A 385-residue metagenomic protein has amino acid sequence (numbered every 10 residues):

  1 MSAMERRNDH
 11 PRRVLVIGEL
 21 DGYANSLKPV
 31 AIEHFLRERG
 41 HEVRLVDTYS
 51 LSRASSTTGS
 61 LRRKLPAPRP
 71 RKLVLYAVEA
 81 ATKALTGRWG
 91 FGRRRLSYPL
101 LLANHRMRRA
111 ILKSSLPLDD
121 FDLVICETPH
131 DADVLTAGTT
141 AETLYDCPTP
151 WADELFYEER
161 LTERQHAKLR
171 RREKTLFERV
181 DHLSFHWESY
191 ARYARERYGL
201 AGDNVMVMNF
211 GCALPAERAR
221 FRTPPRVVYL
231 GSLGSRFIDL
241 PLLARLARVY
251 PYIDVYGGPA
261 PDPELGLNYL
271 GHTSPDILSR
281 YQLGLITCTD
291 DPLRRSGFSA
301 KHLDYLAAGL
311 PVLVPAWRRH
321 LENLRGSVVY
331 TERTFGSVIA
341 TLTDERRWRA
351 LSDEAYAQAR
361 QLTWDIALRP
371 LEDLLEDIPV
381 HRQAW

Functional and structural regions predicted by a protein language model:
H105-L118, D133, Y145, W151-D153 (+1 more regions): Membrane-proximal helix-turn-helix segments that form the acceptor-binding/catalytic region of lipid-linked
L123-I125, T136-L155: Active-site proximal beta-strand in glycosyltransferases
D133-L135, E154-L155, T175-D203, E322: A short, active-site helix/loop in glycosyltransferases that binds the activated sugar's phosphate group
S189, F210-G211: Carbohydrate-associated surface elements
G211-I277, H302: Conserved catalytic-core segment of nucleotide-activated headgroup transferases in glycan assembly
G234-S235, G271-I277, Q282-A307, L313-N323: Nucleotide-sugar-dependent
L321-A340: Change "using UDP/GDP/dTDP sugars" to "using nucleotide sugars
R333, E345-P379: A charged, aromatic-enriched C-terminal amphipathic alpha-helix characteristic of glycosyltransferases across folds
